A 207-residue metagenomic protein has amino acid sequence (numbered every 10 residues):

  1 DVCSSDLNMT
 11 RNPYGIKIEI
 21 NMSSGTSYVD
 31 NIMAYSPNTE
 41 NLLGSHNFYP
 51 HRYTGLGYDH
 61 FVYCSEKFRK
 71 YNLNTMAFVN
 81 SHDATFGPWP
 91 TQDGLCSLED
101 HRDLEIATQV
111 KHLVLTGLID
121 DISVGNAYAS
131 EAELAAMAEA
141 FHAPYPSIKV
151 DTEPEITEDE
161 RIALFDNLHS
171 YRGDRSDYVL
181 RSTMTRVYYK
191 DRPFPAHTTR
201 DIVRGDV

Functional and structural regions predicted by a protein language model:
V2-S4: Short, small-residue-biased leader/transition segments that mark boundaries at the very start of proteins
D6-N31: A generic, well-ordered mixed alpha/beta core segment in the N-terminal half of proteins
S23-P154: Catalytic alpha/beta core domains of metabolic enzymes, predominantly
D151-V207: C-terminal functional modules
